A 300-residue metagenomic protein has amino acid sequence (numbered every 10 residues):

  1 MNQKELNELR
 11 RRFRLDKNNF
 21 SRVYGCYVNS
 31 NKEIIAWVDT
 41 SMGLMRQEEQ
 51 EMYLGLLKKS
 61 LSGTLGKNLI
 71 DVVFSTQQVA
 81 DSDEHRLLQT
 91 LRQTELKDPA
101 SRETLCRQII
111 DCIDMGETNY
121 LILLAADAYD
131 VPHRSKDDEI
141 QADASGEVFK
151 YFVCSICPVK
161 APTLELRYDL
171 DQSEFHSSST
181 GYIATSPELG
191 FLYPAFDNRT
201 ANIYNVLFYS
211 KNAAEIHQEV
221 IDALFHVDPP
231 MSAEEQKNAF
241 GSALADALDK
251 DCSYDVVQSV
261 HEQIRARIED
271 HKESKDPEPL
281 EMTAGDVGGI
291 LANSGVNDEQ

Functional and structural regions predicted by a protein language model:
K4-E8: N-terminal, non-catalytic alpha-helical interaction modules of very large eukaryotic scaffold proteins
R11-D298: Long, hydrophobic alpha/beta structural blocks
